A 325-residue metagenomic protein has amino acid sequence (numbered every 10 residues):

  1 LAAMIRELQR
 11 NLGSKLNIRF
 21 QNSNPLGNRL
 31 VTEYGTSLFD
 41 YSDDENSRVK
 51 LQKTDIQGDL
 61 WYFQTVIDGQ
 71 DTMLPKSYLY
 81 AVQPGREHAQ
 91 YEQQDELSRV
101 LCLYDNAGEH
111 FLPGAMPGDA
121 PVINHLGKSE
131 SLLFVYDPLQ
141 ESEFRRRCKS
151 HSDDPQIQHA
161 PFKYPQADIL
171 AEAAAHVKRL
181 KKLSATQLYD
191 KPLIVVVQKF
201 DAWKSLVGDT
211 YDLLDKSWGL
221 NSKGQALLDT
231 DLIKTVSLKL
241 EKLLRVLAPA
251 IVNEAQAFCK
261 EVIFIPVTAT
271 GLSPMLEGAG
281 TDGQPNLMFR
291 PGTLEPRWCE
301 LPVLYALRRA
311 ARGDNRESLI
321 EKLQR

Functional and structural regions predicted by a protein language model:
A2-F258, T268-L272, Q284-L323: Switch- and interface-adjacent substructures of P-loop NTPase systems
F264: AAA+ ATPase active-site-proximal loops
S273-E277: Short active-site-adjacent structural elements
